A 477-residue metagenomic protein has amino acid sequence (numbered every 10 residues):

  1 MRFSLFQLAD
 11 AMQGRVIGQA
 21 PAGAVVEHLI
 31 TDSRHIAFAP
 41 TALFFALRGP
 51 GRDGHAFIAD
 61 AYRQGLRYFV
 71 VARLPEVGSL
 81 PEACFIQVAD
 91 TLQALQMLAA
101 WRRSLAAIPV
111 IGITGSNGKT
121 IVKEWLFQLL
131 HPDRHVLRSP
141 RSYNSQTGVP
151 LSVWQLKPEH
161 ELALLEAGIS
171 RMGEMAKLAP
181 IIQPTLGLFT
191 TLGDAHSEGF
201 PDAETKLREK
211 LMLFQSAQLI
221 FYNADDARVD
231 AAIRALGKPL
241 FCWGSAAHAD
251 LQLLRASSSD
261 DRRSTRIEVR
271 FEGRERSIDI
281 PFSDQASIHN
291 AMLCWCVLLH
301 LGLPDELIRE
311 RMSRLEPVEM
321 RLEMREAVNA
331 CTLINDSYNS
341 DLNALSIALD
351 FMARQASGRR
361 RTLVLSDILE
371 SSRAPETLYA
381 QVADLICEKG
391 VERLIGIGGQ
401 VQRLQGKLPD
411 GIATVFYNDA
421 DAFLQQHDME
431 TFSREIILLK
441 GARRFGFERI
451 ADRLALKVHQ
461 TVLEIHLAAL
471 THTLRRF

Functional and structural regions predicted by a protein language model:
M1-M97, L254, R354-S357, S371 (+4 more regions): N-terminal leader/targeting and accessory segments in enzymes
L8, A42, A61, L98 (+14 more regions): Residue-level signal for inorganic ion chemistry
A11-R15, A39, P75-P81, L186-T332 (+4 more regions): Acidic, Mg2+-coordinating active-site environments of NTP-dependent enzymes
S33, M320, S337-I347: Glycine-rich phosphate/pyrophosphate-binding beta-alpha loops
H35-A46, L151-A163, Q183-F189, M352-S372: Mobile, glycine- and charge-enriched loop segments and immediately flanking short secondary-structure elements within
Q93-A224, D230-P239, E430, R434 (+1 more regions): Phosphate-binding loop of NTP-binding sites
I113, K119, E319-E323, L345 (+3 more regions): ATP-dependent carboxylate/acyl-activation modules
L470: Conserved, mostly hydrophobic/aromatic
